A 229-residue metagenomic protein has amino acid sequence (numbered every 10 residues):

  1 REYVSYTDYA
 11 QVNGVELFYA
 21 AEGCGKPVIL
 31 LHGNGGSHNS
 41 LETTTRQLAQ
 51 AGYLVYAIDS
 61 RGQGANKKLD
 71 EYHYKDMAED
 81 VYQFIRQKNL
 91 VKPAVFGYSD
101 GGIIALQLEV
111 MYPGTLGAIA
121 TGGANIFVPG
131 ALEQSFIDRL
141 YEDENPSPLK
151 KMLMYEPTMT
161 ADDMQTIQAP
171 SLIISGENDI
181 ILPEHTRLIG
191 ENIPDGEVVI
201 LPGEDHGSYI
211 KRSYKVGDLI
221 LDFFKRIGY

Functional and structural regions predicted by a protein language model:
F18-G64: Conserved HGGG/HGGXW glycine-rich cap/lid loop of the alpha/beta-hydrolase fold
S60-P93: Active-site loop/oxyanion-hole signature of alpha/beta-hydrolase fold enzymes
G97, G101, A105: Gly/Ala-rich beta-loop-alpha elbow adjacent to hydrolase catalytic centers
Q107-M111, I119-S147: Flexible "cap/lid" loop of the alpha/beta hydrolase fold
P148-D163: Active-site nucleophile elbow and catalytic-triad environment of alpha/beta-hydrolase enzymes
I167, I173-S175: Short beta-strand/loop motif that positions the catalytic acidic residue of the alpha/beta-hydrolase fold
I180-H185: Conserved alpha/beta-hydrolase "acid-adjacent" motif
G203-Y229: Catalytic active-site module of serine/aspartate enzymes centered on a nucleophile-bearing elbow/loop
